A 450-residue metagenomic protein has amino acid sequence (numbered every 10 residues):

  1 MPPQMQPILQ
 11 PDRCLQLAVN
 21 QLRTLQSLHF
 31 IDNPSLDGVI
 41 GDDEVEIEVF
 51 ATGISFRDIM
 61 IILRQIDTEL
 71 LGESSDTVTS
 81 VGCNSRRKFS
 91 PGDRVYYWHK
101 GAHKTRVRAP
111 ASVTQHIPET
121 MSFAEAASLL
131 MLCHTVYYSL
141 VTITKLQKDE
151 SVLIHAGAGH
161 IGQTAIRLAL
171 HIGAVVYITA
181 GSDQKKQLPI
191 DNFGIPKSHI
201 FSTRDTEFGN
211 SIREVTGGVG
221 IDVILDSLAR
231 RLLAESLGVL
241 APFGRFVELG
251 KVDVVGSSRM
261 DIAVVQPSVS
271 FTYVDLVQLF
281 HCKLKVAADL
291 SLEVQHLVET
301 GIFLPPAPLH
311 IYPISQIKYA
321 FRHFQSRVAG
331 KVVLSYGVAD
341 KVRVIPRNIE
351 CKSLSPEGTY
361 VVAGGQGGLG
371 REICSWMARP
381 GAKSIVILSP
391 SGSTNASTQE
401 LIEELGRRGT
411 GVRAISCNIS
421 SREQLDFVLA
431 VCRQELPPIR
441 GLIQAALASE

Functional and structural regions predicted by a protein language model:
M1-E450: NAD(P)H/NAD(P)+-dependent Rossmann-fold oxidoreductase cores
